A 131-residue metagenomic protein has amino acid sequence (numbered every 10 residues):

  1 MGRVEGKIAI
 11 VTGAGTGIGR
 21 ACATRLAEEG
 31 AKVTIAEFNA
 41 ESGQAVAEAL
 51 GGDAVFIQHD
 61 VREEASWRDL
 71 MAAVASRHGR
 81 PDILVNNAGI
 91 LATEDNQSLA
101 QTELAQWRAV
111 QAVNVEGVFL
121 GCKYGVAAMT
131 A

Functional and structural regions predicted by a protein language model:
I8, G15-G17: Conserved glycine-rich cofactor-binding loop
E29-A45: Conserved glycine-rich Rossmann-like NAD(P)H-binding loop of the short-chain dehydrogenase/reductase
A40, H59-D69, L104: The beta1-alpha1 cofactor-binding region of Rossmann-like NAD(H)/NADP(H)-dependent oxidoreductases
G51-D53, A73-L84, E103-Q106: A glycine-rich helix->loop->beta "capping" turn within Rossmann-like NAD(P)(H)-dependent oxidoreductase domains
A88-D95: Conserved NAD(P)H cofactor-binding loop of Rossmann-fold oxidoreductase domains
D95-L99, E103-R108: Substrate-binding pocket helix/loop in short-chain dehydrogenase/reductase
C122-K123: A short, exposed helix-loop element centered on a Lys and neighboring polar residues
